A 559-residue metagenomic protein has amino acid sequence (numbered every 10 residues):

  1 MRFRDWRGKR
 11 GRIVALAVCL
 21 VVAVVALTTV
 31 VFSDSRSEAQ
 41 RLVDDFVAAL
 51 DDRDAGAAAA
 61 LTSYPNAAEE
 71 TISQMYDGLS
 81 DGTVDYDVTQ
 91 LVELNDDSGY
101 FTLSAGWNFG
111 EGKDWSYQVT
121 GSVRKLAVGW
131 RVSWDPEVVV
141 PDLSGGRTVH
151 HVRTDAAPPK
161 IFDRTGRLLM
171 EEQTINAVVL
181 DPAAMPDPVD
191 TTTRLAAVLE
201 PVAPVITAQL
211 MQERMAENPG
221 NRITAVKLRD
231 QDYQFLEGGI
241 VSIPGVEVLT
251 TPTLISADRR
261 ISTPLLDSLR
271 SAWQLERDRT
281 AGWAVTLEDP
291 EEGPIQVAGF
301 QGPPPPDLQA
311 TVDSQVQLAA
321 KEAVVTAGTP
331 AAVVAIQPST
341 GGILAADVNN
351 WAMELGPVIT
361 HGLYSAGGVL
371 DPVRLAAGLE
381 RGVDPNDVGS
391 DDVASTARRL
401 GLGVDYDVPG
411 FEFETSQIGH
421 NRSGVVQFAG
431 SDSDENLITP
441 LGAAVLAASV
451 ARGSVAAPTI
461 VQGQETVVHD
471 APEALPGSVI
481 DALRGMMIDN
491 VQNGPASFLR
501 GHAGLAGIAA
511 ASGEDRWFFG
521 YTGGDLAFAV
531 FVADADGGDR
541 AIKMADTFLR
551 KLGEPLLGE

Functional and structural regions predicted by a protein language model:
R2, E111-H151: Short beta-strand edge/turn micro-motifs at domain boundaries
W6, G11-A17, A23-G56, V455 (+1 more regions): C-terminal region of N-terminal signal peptides and the immediate post-cleavage residues of exported proteins
E38, A55-T102: Short solvent-exposed beta->alpha transition segments
Q40-A48, G56, A60, V189-A197 (+15 more regions): Solvent-exposed, polar/charged alpha-helical surfaces in well-ordered, non-transmembrane soluble domains, broadly
D45, L61, N108-G110, T148-V152 (+8 more regions): Second-shell loop/turn segments in exported
T102-G106, R131-D135, V149-I161, L168-P305 (+2 more regions): Small/polar-residue-rich segments within soluble enzyme cores
V139-D155, M170-L180, M185-V189, W283-V383 (+1 more regions): Short pre-catalytic segments that frame enzyme active sites
T329-L363, G367, V373-I542, D546 (+2 more regions): Beta-lactam-recognizing serine transpeptidase/beta-lactamase-like catalytic domain environment
